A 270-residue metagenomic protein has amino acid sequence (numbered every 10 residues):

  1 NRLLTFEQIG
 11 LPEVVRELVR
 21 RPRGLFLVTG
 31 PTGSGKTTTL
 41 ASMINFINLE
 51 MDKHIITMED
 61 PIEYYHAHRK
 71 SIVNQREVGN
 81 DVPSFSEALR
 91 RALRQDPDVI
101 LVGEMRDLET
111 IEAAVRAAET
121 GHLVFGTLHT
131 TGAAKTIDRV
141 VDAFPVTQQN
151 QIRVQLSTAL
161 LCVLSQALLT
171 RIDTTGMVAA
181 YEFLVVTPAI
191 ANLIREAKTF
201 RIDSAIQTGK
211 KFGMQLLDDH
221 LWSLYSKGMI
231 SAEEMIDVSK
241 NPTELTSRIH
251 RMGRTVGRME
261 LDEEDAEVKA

Functional and structural regions predicted by a protein language model:
N1-A270: Short, flexible helix-loop junctions that flank or precede catalytic/ligand sites
